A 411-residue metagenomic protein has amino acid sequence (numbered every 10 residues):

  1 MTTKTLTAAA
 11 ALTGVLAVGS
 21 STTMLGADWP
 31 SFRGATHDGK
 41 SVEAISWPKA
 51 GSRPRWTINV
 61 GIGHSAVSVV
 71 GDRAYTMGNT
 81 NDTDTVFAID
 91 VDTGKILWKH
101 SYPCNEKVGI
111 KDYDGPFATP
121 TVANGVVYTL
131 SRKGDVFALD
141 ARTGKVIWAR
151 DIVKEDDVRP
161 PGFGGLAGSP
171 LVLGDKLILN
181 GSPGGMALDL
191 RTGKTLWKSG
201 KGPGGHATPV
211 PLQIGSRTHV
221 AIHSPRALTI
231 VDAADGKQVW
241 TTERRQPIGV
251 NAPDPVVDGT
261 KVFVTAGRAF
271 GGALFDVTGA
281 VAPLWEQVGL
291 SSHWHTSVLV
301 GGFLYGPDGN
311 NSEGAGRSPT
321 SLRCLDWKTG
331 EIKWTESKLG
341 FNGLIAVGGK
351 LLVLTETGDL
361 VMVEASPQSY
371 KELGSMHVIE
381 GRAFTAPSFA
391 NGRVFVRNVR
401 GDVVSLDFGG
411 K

Functional and structural regions predicted by a protein language model:
L25-R53: Blade/loop signatures of beta-propeller domains
R55-S68, K99-T121, A149-V172, S182 (+7 more regions): Extracytoplasmic beta-rich repeat domains
T80-D82, I222-H223, G267-A269, E313-P319: Short, solvent-exposed loop/turn segments at conserved positions within beta-propeller repeat blades
D90-T93, D140-T143, D151, D189-T192 (+5 more regions): Short loop/turn segments that connect beta-strands within beta-propeller blades
L290-A365: Loop/turn-rich, solvent-exposed surfaces of beta-rich toroidal or solenoidal domains
R382-K411: Blade-level signature of beta-propeller repeat domains, shared across WD40, Kelch, NHL, RCC1 and BNR/Asp-box propellers
